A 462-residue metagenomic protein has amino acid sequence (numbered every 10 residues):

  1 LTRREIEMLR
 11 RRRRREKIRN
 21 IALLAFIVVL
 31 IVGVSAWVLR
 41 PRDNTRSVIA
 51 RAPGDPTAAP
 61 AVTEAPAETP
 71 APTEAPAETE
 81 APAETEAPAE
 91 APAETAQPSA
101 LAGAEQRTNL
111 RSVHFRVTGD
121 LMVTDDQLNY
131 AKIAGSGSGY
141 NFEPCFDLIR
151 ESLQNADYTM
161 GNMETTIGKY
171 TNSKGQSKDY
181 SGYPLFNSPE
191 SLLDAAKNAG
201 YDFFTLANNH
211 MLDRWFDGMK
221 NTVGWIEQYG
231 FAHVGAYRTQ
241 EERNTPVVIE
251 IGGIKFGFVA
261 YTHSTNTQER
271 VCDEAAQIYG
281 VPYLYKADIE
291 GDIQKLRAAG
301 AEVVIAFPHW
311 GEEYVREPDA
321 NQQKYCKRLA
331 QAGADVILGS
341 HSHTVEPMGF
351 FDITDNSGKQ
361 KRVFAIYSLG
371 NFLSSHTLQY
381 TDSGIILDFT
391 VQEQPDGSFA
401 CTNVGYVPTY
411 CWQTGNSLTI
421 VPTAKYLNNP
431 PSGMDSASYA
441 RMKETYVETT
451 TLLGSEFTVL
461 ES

Functional and structural regions predicted by a protein language model:
R3-E7, N20-A50, G54-D55, A89 (+1 more regions): Acidic, metal/ion-coordinating pockets
L9-K17: Membrane-helix interfacial "entry" motifs
A50-A100: Intrinsically disordered, low-complexity serine/threonine-rich repeat tracts
